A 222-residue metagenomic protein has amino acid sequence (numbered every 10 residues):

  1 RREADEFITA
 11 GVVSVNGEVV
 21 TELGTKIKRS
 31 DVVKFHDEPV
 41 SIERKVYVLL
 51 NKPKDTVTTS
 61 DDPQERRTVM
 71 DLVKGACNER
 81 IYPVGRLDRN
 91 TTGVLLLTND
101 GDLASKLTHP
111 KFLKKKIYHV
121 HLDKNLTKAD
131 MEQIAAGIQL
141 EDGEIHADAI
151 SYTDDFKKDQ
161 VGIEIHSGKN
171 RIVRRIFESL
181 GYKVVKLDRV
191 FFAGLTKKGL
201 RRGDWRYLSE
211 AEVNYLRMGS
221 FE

Functional and structural regions predicted by a protein language model:
R1-E222: Basic, flexible Lys/Arg- and Gly-enriched helix-loop patches that mediate nucleic-acid binding at interfaces with rRNA
